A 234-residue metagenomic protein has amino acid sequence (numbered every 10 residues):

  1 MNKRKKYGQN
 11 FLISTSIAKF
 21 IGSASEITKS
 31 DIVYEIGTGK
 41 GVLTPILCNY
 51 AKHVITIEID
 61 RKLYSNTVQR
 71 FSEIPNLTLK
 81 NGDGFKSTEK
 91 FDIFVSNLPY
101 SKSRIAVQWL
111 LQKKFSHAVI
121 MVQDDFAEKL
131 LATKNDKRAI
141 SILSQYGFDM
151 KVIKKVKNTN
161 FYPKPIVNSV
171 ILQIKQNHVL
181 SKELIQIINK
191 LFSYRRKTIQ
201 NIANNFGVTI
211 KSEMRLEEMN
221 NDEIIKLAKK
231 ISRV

Functional and structural regions predicted by a protein language model:
M1-K190, K197, K226-V234: Catalytic cores of RNA-modifying enzymes
R196, N201-V234: Conserved Class I S-adenosyl-L-methionine
